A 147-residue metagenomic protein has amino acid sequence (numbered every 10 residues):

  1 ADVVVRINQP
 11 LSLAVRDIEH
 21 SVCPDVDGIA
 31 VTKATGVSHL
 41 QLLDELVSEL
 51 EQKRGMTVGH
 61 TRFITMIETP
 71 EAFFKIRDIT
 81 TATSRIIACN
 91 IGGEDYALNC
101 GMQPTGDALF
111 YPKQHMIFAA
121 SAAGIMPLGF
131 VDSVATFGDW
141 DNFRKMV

Functional and structural regions predicted by a protein language model:
A1-V147: Expand to "…catalyze enediolate/carbanion chemistry for C-C bond making/breaking, isomerization, decarboxylation
